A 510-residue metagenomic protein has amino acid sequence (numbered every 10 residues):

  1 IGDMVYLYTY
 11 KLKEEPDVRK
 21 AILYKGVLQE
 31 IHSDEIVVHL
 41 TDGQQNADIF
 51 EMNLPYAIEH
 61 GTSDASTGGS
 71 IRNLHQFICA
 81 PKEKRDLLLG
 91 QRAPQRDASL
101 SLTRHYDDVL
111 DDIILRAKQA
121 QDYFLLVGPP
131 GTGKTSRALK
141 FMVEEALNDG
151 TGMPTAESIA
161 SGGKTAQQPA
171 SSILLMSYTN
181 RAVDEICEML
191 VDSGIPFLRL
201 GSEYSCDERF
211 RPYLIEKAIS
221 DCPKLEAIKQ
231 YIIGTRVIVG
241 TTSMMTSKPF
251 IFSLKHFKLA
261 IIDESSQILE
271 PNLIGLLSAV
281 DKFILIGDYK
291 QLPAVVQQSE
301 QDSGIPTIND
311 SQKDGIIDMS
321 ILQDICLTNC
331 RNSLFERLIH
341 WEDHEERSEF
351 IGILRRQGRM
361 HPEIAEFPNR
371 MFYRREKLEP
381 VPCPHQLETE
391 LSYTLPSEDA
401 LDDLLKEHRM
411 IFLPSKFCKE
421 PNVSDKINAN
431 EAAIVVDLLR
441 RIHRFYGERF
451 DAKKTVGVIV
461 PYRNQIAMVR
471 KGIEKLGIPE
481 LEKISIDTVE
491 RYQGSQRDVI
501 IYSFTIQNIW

Functional and structural regions predicted by a protein language model:
G2-Q119, T155-E157, G162, E188-D192 (+3 more regions): Pre-ATPase regulatory/linker segments immediately N-terminal to the P-loop/RecA-like helicase/translocase core
Q121-F141: Walker A/P-loop
F124, G128, I173-L174, V456: Conserved beta-strand position immediately N-terminal to the Walker
P129, Y178, P461: P-loop (Walker A) phosphate-binding loop of NTP-binding proteins
T135-T155, G162-Q167: Walker A/P-loop NTP-binding motif
D149, S171, R181, S243-M245 (+2 more regions): Conserved helicase motor core of SF1/SF2 NTP-dependent helicases
G194-D207, L476-T488: Conserved RecA-like helicase motor-core motifs
R211-R236, L481, V489-D498: Conserved motor-coupling elements within RecA-like helicase/translocase cores
